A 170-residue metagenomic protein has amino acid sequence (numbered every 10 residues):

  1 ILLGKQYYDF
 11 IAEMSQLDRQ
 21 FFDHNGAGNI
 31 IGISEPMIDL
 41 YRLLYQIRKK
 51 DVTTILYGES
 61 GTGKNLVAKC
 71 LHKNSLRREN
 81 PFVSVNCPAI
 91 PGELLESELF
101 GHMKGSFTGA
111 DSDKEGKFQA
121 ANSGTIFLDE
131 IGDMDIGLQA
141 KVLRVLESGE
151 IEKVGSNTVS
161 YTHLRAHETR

Functional and structural regions predicted by a protein language model:
L2-I30: Conserved ASCE P-loop NTPase core motifs with emphasis on AAA+ ATPases
R19-R165: AAA+ ATPase active-site-proximal loops
A166-R170: Short "domain-exit" segments at the C-terminal end of structured domains
